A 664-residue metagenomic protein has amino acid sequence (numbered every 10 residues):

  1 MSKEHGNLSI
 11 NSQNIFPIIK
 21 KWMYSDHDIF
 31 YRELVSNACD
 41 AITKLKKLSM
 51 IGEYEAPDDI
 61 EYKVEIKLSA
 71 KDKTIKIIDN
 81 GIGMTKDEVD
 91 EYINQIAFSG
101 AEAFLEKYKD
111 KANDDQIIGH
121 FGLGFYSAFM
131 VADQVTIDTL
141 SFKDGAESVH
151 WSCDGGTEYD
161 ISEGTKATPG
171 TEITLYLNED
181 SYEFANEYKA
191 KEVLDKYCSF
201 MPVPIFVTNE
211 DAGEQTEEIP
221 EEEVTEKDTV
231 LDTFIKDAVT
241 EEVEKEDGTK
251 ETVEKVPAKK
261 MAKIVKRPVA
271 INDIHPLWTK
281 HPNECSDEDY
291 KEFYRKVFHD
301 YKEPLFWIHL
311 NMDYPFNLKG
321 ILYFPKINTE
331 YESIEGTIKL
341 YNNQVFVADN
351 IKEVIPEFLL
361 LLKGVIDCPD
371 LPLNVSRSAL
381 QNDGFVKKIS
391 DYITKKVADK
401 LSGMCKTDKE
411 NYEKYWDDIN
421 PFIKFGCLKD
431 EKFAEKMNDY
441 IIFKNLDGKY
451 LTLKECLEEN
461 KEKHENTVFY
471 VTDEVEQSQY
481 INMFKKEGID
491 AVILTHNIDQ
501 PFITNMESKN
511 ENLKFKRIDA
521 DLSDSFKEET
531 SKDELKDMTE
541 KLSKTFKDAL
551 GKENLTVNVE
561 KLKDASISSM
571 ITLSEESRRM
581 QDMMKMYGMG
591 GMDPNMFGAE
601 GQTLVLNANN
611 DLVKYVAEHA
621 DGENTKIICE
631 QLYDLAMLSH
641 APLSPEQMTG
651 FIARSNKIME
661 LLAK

Functional and structural regions predicted by a protein language model:
M1-F184, E192, S199, D211 (+3 more regions): GHKL (Bergerat-fold) ATPase N-terminal catalytic module, capturing the glycine-rich phosphate-binding loop and acidic
I117, V135-E158, N178-S181, Y188-K664: GHKL/Bergerat-fold ATPase module in large chromosome/replication-associated machines
